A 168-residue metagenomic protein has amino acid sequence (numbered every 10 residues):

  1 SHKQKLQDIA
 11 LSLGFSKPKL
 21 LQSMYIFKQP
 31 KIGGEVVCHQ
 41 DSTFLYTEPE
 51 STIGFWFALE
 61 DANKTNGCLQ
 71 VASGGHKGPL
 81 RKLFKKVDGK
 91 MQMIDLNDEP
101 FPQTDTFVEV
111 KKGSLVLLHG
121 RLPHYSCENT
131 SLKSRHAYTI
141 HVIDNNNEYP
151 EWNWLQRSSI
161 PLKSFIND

Functional and structural regions predicted by a protein language model:
S1-S23, Y46: Signature of the catalytic double-stranded beta-helix
K3-Q7, K31-S42: Short acidic (Asp/Glu) patches
F15-S16, K31, S42-E48, L59-C68 (+1 more regions): Active-site region of the double-stranded beta-helix
Q22-P30: Short, glycine/charge-rich beta-strand/loop segments that flank catalytic centers and engage negatively charged groups
I26-F27, T43, A62, H76-K77 (+2 more regions): Short, solvent-exposed loop/turn segments at secondary-structure junctions
H39, L45-K64, E109-K112, L117 (+1 more regions): Short, conserved beta-strand element in jelly-roll/cupin
A62-L122: Double-stranded beta-helix
R81-K86, L115-L117, R121-D168: Non-heme Fe(II)/2-oxoglutarate
